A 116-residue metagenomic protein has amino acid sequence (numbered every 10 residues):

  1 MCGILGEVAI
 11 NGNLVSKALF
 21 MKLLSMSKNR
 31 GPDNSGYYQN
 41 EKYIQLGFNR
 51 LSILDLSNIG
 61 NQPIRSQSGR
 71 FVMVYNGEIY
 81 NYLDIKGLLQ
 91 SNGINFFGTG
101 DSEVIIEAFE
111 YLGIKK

Functional and structural regions predicted by a protein language model:
M1-K116: N-terminus-centric sequence/structural signature that marks the extreme N-terminus and adjacent "lid/interface" module
